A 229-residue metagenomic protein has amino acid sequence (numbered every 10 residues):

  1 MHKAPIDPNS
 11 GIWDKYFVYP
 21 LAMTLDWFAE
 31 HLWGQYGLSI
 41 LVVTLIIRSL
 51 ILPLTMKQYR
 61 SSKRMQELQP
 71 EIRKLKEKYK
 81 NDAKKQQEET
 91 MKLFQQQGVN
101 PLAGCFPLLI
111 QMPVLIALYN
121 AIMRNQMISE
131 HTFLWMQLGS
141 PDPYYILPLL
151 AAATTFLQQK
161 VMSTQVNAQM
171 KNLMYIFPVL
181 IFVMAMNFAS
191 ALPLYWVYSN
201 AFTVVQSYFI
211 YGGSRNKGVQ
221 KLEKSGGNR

Functional and structural regions predicted by a protein language model:
M1-R229: Helix-loop-helix
